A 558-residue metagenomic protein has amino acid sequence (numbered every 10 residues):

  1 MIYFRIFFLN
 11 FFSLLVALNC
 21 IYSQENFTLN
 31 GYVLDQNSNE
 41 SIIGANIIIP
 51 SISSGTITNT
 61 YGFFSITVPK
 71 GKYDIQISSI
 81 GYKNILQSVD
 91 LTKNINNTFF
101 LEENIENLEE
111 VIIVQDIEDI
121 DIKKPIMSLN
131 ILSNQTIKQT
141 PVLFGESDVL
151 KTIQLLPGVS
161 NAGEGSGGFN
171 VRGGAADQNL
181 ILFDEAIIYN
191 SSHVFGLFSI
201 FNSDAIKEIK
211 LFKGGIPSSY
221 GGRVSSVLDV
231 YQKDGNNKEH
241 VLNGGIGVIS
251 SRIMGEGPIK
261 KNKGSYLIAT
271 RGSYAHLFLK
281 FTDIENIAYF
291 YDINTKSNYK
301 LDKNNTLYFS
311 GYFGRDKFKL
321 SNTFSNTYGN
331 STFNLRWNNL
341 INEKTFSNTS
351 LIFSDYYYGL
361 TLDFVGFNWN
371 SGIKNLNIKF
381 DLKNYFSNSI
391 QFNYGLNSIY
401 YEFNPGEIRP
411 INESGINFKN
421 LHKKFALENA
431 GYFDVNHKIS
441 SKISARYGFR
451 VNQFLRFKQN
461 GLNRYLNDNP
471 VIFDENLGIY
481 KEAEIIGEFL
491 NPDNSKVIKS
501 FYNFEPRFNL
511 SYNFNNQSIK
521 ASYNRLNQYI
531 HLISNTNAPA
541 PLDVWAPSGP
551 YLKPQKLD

Functional and structural regions predicted by a protein language model:
S23-E110, K442: Periplasm-facing N-terminal accessory domains of Gram-negative outer-membrane beta-barrel systems
T28, G247-Y274, D283-K317, S325-T349 (+2 more regions): Transmembrane beta-barrel wall of Gram-negative outer-membrane proteins
K83, V114-D119, K123-D177, F183-I216 (+2 more regions): Periplasmic N-terminal accessory/gating domains of Gram-negative outer-membrane beta-barrel systems
Q154, N326-Y328, T332, R336-L340 (+5 more regions): Outer-membrane beta-barrel signature, preferentially recognizing the C-terminal barrel domain of Gram-negative
G196-S199, K207-S218, S226-G257, S265-Y289 (+1 more regions): Short strand-turn segments of transmembrane beta-barrel domains in outer membranes, especially the first one or two
Q232, V248-S250, I259-K261, G272-H276 (+7 more regions): Transmembrane beta-strands of outer-membrane beta-barrel pores
E239-V241, L279-I284, F318-F324, T332-R336 (+6 more regions): Extracellular loop and loop/strand-boundary signature of outer-membrane beta-barrel proteins
S398-F514: Signature of Gram-negative outer-membrane beta-barrel scaffolds
